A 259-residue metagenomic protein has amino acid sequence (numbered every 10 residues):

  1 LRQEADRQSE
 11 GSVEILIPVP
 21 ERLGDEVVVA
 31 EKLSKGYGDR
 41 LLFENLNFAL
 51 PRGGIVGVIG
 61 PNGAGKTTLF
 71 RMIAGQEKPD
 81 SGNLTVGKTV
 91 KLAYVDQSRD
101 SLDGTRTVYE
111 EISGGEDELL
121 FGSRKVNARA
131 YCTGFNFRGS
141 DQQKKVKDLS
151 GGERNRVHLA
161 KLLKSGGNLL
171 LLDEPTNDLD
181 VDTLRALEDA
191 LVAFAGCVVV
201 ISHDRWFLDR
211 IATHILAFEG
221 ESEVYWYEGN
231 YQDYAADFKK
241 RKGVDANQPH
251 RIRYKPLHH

Functional and structural regions predicted by a protein language model:
L1-S9, G243-H250: Proline-centered turn/helix-capping motifs that create local helix->coil transitions or kinks
A5-V29: ABC-family P-loop ATPase nucleotide-binding domain
P20-H259: ABC ATP-binding cassette signature C-motif
